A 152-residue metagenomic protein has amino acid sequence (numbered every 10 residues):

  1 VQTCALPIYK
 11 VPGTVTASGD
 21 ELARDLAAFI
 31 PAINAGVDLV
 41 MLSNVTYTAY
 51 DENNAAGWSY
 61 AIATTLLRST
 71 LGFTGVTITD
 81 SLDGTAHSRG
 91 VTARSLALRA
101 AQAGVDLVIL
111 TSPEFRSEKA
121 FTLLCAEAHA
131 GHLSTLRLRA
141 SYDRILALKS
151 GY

Functional and structural regions predicted by a protein language model:
V1, A5-L136: Second-shell residues forming the walls of enzyme active-site clefts
D80, L146-S150: Long, well-ordered, tryptophan-enriched scaffold segments
L96, S150-Y152: Short, charged low-complexity intrinsically disordered segments located at boundaries of structured domains
R139-D143: Terminal edge beta-strands and adjacent linker/stalk segments of extracellular immunoglobulin-superfamily beta-sandwich
